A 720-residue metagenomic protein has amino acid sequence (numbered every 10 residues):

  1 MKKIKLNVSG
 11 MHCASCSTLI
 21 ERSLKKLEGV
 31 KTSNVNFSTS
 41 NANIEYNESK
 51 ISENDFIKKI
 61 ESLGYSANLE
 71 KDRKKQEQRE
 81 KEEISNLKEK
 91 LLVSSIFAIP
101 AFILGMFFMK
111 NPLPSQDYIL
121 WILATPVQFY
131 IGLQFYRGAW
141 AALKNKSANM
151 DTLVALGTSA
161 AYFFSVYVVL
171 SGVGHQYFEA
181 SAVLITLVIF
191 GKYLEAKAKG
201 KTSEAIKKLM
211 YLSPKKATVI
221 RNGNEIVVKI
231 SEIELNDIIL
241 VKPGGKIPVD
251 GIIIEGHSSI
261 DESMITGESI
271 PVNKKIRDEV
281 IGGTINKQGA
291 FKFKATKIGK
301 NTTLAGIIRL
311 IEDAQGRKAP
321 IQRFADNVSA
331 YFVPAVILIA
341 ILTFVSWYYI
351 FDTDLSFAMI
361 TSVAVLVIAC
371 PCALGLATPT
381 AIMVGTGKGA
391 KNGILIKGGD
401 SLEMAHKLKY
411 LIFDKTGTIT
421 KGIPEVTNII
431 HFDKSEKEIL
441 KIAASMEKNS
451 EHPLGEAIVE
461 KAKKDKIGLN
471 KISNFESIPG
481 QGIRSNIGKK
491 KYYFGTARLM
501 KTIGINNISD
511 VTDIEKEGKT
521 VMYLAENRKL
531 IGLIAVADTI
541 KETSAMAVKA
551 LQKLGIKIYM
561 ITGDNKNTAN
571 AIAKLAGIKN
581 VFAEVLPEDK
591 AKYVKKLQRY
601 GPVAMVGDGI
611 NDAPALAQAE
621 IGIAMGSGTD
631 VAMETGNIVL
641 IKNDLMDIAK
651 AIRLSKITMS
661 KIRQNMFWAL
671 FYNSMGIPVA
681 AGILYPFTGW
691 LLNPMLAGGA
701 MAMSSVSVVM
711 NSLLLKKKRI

Functional and structural regions predicted by a protein language model:
M1-Q116, F129, K208, G223-E225 (+5 more regions): Flexible metal-binding regulatory segments at protein termini and peripheral loops
K2, T18, N236, L408 (+2 more regions): Conserved ATP-binding TGD loop and adjacent catalytic N/P-domain core of P-type ATPases
E28-K50, N54, K208-N301, G399-A443 (+1 more regions): Conserved cytosolic catalytic loops of P-type ATPases
D55-E77, D117-L120, A124-K216, I220 (+6 more regions): Actuator/coupling domain of P-type ATPases
L91-F102, R323-D352, T361-T380, R663-N693: Bilayer-spanning, highly hydrophobic alpha-helical transmembrane segments
F107-L113, F163, Y167, K388 (+7 more regions): Membrane-embedded alpha-helical bundles of multi-pass transporters
W140-N145, K197-L212, T380-G399, L713-I720: Juxtamembrane helix-loop transition segments at the membrane interface in multi-pass membrane proteins
V426, I430-L554, K566, I578-V594: P-type ATPase nucleotide-binding
